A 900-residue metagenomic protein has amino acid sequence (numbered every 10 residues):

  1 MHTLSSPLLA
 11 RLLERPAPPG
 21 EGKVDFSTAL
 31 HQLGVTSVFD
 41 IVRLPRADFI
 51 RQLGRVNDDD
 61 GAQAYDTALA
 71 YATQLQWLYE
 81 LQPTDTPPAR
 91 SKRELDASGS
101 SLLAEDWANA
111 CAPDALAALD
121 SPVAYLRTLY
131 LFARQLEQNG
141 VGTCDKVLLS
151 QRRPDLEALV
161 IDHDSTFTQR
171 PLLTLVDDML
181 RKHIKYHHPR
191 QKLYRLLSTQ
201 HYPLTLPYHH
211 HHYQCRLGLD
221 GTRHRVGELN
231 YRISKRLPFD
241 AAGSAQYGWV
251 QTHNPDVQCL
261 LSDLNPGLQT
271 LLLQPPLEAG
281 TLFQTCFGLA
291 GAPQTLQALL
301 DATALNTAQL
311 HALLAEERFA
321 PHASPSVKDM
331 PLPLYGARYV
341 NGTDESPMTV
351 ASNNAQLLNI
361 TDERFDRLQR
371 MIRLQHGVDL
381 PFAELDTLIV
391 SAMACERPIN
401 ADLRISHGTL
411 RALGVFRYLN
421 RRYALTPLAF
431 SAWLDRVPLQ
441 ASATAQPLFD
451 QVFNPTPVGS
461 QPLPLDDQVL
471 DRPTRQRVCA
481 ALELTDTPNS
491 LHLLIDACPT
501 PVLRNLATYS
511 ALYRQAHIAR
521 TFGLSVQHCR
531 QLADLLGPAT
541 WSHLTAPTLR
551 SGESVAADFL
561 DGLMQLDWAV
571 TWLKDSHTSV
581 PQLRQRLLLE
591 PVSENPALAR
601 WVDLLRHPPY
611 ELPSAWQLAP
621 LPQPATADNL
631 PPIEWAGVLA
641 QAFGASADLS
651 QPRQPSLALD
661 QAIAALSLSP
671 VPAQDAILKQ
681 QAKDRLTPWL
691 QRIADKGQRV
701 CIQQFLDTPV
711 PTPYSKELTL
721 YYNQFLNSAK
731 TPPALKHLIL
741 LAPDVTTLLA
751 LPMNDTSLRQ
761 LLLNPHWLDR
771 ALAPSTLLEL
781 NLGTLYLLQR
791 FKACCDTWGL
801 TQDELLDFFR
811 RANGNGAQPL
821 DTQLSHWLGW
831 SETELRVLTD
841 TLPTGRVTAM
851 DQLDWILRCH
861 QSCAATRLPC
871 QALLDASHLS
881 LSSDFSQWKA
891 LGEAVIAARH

Functional and structural regions predicted by a protein language model:
M1-H900: Extended compositionally biased segments used for macromolecular assembly or nucleic-acid engagement
